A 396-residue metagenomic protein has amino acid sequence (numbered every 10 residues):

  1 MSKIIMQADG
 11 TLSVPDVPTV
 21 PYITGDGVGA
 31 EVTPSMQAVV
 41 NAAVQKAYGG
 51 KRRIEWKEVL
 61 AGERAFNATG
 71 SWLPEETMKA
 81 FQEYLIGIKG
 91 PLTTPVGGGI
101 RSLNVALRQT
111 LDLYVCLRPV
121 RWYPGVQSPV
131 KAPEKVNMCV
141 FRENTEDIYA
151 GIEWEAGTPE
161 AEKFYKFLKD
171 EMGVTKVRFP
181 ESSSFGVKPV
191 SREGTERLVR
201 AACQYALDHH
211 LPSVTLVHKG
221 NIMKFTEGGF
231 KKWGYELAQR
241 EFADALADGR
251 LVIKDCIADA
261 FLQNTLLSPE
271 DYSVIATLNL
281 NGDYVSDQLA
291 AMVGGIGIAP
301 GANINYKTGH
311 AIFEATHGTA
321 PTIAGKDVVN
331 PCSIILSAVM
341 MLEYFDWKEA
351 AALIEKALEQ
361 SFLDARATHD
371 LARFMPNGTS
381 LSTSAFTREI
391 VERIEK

Functional and structural regions predicted by a protein language model:
S2-R52: N-terminal phosphate-binding or glycine-rich loops at protein starts, especially the Walker A/P-loop of NTPases
K3-Q7, E63-F66, N264-A367: Glycine-rich phosphate/nucleotide-binding loop
P15-D16, P21-Q37, K163-C256: Glycine-rich phosphate/diphosphate-binding loop of Rossmann-like nucleotide-binding domains
D26-G29, L85, F141, A202 (+4 more regions): Buried hydrophobic positions in well-ordered alpha/beta secondary-structure cores of metabolic enzymes
Y48-E55, H209-H218, F242-D255, W347-E355 (+1 more regions): Flexible, glycine/charged-enriched surface loops at secondary-structure junctions
G49-P74: N-terminal beta-loop-helix "entrance" segment that forms/cooperates in small-molecule cofactor or anionic ligand
A65-E171, S184-F185, L280-Y284: N-terminal glycine-rich phosphate/adenylate-binding segment common to multiple enzyme folds
A80-P95, L237, E241-H310, I394: Glycine-rich phosphate-binding loop
